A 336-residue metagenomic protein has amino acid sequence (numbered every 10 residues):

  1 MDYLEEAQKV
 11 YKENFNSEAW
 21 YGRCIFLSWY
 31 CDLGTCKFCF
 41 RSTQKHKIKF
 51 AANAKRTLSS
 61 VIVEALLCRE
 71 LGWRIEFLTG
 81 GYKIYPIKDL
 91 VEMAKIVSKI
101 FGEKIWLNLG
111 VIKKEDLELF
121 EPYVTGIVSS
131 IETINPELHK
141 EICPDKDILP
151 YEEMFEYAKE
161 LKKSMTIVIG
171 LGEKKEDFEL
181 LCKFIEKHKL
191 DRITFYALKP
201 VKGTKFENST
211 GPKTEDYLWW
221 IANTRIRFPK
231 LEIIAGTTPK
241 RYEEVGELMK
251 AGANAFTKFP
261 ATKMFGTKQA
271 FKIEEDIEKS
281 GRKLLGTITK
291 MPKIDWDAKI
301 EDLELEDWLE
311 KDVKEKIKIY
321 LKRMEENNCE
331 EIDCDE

Functional and structural regions predicted by a protein language model:
M1-G22: An N-cap/entry alpha-helix motif that binds or orients negatively charged groups
A7, C36, S129, I185 (+2 more regions): Conserved, mostly hydrophobic/aromatic
S17-S60: Canonical Radical SAM [4Fe-4S] cluster-binding loop centered on the CxxxCxxC motif and its immediate flanking residues
R23, V61-A65, L90-K95, L117 (+5 more regions): Generic structural signal for well-ordered alpha-helices, preferentially at hydrophobic/aromatic core positions
T43-E64, C68-D89, M93-M154, S164-T166 (+1 more regions): Core AdoMet radical
I62, H188-E336: Auxiliary Fe-S-binding modules of radical SAM enzymes
K113-Y123, L171-K187, P239-G252: Catalytic cores of alpha/beta
I148-P200: Aromatic-anchored, glycine/proline-accented short structural segments that stabilize local strand-turns or short
